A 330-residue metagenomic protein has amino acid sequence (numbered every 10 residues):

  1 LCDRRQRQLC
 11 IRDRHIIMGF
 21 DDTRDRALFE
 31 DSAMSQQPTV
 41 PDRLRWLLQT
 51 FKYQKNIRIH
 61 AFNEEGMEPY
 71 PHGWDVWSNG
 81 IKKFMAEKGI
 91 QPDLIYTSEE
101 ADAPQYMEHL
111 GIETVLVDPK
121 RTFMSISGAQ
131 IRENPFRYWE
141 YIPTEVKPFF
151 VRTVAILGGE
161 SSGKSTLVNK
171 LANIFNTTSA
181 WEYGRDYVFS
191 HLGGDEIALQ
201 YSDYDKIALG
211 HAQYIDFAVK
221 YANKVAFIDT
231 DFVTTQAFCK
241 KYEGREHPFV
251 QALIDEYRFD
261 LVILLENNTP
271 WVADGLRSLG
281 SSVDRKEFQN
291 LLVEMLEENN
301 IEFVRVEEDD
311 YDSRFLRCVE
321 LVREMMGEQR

Functional and structural regions predicted by a protein language model:
L1-R7, I11: Single conserved hydrophobic/aromatic residue that forms the stacking wall/gate of nucleotide- or nucleobase-binding
H15-H72: Short, surface-exposed acidic-centric catalytic microdomains
L44-W46, R58-T153, L157: Classical nucleotidyltransferase
E160: The conserved Walker
K164: Conserved lysine of the Walker
N169, N173-D216: Conserved substrate/cofactor phosphate-moiety recognition/catalytic segment in nucleotide-dependent phosphotransferases
K206-Y257, V272: Glycine-rich phosphate-binding loop used to anchor ATP phosphates in small-molecule kinases, encompassing both
E243-D312: A glycine- and Lys/Arg-enriched "phosphate-lid" helix/loop adjacent to the NTP-binding pocket of small-molecule kinases
